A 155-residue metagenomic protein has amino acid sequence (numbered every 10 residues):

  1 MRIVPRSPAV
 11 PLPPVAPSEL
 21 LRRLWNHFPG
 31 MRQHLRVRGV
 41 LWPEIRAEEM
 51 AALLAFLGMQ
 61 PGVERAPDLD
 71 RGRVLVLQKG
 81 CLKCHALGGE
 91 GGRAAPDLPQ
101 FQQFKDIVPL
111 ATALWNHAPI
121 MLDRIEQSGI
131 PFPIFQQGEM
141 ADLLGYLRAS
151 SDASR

Functional and structural regions predicted by a protein language model:
M1-F28, R73-V74, K83-A118: Gly/Gly-Pro-rich "capping" loops immediately C-terminal to redox-active cysteine motifs in periplasmic/lumenal
R22-L41, T112-P131: Short Fe-S-cluster ligation motifs
W42-E49, F135-G138: Extracellular interaction modules
A51-L77, I130-P131, R155: Electrostatic cytochrome c docking/interface patches
L57-G58, H85, L147-S151: Protein kinase-like catalytic domain
G80: The −1 position to Zn-ligating cysteines in a subset of zinc-ribbon hairpins
G138, S151-R155: N-terminal export/targeting leaders of redox proteins
